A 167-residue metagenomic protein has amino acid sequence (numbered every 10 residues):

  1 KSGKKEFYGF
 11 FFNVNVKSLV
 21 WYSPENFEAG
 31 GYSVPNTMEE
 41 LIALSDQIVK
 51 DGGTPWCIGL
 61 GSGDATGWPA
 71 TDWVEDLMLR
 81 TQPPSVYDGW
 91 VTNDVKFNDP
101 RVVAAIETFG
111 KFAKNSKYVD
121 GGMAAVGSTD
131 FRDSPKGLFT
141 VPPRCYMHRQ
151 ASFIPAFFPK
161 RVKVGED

Functional and structural regions predicted by a protein language model:
K1-V34, E39-I42, L60-W90: Periplasmic solute-binding protein
K4-F7, V49-W56, S116-K117, P142-Y146 (+1 more regions): Loop/turn elements at helix/coil->beta-strand transitions in domains of secreted/extracellular proteins
W21-E25, A29, N36, E40-A43 (+6 more regions): Extracytoplasmic/secreted proteins, especially bacterial periplasmic and envelope-associated proteins
E25, A29-G30, R161-D167: Extracytoplasmic/periplasmic substrate-recognition and gating elements
N26-F27, A43-D51, T129-H148: Short helices/loops that flank or line small-molecule/ion binding pockets
V34-M38, Y118-D133: Short beta-strand-to-loop elements that line the ligand-binding cleft of bilobed periplasmic-binding protein-like
S45-Q47, V91-G127, D167: Glycine-centered hinge/linker elements that transmit conformational signals in sensory and ligand-binding systems
Q150-E166: A ligand-binding cleft/hinge motif common to bilobed small-molecule-binding domains
